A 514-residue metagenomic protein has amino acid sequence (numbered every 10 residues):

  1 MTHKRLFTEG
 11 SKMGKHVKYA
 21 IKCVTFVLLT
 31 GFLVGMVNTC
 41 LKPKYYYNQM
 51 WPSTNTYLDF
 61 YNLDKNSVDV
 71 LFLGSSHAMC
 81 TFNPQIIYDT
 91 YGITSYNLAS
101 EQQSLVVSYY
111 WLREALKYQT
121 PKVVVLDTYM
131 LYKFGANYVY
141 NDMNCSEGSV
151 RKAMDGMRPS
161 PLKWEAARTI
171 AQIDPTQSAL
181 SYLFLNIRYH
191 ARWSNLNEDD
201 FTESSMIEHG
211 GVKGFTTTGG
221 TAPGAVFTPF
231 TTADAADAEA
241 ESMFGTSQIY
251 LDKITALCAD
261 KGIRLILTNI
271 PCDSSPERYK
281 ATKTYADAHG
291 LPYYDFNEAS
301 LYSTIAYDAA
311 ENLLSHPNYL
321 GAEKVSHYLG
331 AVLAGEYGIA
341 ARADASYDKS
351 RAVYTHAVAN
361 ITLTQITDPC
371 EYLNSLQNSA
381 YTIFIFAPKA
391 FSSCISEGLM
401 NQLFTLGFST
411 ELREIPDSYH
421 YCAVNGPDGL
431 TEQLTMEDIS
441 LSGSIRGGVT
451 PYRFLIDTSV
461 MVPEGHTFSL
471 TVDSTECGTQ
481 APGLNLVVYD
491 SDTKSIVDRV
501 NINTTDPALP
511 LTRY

Functional and structural regions predicted by a protein language model:
M1-Y19: N-terminal Lys/Arg-rich, disordered targeting/topogenic segments
G31-T94, S104-E114: Membrane/wall-proximal cationic-aromatic binding patches
L73, H77-P161: Membrane-embedded segments
Q102-V106, M243-G245, P271-R278, S392: Acidic-and-aromatic substrate-binding clefts and catalytic sites of carbohydrate-active enzymes
D142-K261, A341-A357: Secreted/periplasmic serine-hydrolase-like ester/acetyl group-modifying domain
I254-S275: Active-site segments of SGNH/GDSL-like serine hydrolases that catalyze O-acetyl group transfer/hydrolysis on lipids
E277-D348: C-terminal regions of proteins
N360-T382, F386-Y514: Short acidic-hydrophobic catalytic motif
